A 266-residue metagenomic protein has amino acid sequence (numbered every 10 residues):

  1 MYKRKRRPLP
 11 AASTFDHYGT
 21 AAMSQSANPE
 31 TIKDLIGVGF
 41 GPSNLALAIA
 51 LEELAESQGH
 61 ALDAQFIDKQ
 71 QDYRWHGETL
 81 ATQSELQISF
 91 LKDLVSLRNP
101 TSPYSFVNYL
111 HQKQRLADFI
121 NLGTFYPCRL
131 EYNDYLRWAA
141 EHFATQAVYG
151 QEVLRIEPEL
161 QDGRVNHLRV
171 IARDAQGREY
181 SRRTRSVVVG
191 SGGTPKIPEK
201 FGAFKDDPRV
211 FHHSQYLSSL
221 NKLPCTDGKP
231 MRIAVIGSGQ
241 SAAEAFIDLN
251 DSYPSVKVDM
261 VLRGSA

Functional and structural regions predicted by a protein language model:
M1-I32: Eukaryotic N-terminal targeting leaders
F15, G19-T20, V189-V258: Glycine-rich dinucleotide-binding loop and its adjacent helix/turn
S24-A27, E52-A61, L160-G163, A175-G177 (+2 more regions): Alpha-helix termini
I32, G150, P230: Phosphate-coordination loops involved in phosphoryl transfer and adenosine-cofactor binding
I32-L62, A234-Y253: N-terminal Rossmann-like FAD-binding beta1-loop-alpha1 element of flavoenzymes
D34-G37, D63-R74, I171, V187-V189 (+1 more regions): Extended hydrophobic secondary-structure segments that form protein cores and membrane-embedded regions
I67-N133, V261-A266: Glycine-rich active-site loop/strand segments that organize a redox cofactor
F106-S186: Feature captures the FAD/FMN-dependent oxidoreductase FAD-binding
